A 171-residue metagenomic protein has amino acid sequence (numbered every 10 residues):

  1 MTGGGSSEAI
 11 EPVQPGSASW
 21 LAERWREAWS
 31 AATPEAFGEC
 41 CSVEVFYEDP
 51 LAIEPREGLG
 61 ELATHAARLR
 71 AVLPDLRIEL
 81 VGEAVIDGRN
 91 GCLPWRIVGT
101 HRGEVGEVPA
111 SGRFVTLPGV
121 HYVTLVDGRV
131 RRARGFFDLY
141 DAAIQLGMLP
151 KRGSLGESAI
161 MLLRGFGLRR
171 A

Functional and structural regions predicted by a protein language model:
M1-A171: C-terminal and inter-domain tail/linker signature
